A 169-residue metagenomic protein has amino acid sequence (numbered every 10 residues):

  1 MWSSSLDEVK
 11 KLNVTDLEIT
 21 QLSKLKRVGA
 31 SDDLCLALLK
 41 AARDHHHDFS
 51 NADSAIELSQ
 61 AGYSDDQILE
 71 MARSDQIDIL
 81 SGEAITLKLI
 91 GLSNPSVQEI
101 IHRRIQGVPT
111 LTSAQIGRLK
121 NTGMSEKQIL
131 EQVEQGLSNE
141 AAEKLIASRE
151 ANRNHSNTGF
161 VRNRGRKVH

Functional and structural regions predicted by a protein language model:
M1-H169: General marker for long, soluble alpha-helical cores
